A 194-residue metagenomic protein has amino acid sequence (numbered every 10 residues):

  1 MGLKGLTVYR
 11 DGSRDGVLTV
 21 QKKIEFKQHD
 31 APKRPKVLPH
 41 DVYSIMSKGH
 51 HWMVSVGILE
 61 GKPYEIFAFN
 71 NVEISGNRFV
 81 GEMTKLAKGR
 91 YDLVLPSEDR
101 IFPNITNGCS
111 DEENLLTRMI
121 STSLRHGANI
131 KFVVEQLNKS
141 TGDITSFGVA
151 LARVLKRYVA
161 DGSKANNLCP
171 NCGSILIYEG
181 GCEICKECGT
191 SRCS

Functional and structural regions predicted by a protein language model:
M1-S194: Long, C-terminal-biased catalytic regions of enzyme "large/alpha" subunits
